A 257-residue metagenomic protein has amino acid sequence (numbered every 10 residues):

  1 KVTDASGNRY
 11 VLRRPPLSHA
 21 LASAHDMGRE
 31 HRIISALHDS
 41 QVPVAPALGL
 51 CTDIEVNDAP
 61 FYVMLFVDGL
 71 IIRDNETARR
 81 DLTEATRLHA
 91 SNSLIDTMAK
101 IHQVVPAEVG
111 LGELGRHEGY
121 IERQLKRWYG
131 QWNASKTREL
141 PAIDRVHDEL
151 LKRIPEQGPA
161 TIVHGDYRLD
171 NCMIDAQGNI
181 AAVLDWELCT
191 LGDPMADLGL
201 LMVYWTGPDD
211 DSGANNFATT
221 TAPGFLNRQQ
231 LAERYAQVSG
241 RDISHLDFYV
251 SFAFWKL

Functional and structural regions predicted by a protein language model:
K1-I162, D175-G178: ATP-binding pocket architecture of kinase catalytic cores
R32, R168, G199: Active-site phosphate/pyrophosphate-handling residues
E84-R87, W186-D193, T221-A222: Glycine-rich "substrate-gating" loop/helix at the edge of Rossmann-like oxidoreductase active sites
A90-L94, E139-A142, D166, P194-D197 (+2 more regions): An acidic site on a long C-lobe helix of protein kinase domains
G115-R116, D242-A253: All-alpha amphipathic helical-bundle segments outside canonical DNA-binding/catalytic cores that form hydrophobic
I162-H164, L169: Catalytic-loop of the protein kinase fold
M173-D210: Catalytic activation segment of kinase domains across protein kinase-like and atypical kinase folds
A196-S239, A253-L257: Active-site activation/catalytic loop segments of kinase-like enzymes and analogous catalytic loops in related
